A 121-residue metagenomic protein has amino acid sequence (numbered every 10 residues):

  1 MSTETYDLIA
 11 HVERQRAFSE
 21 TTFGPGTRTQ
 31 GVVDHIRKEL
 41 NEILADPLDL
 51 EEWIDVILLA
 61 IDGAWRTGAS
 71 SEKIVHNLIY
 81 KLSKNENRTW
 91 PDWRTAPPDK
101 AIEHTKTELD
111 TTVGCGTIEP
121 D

Functional and structural regions predicted by a protein language model:
M1-D121: Flexible "arm" and connector segments at domain edges
